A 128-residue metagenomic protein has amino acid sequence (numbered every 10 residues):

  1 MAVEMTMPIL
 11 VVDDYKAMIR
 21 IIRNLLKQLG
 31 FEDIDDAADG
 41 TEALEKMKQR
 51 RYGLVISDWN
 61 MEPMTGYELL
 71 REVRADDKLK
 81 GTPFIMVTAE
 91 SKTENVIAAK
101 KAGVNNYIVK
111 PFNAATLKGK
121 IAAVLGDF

Functional and structural regions predicted by a protein language model:
K16-D35: Two-component/phosphorelay signaling modules centered on CheY-like receiver
R23, E68, S91-N106: Alpha4 helix (beta4-alpha4-beta5 surface) of REC/receiver domains from two-component response regulators
D36-E45, G66: Helix N-cap/capping motif at the beta->alpha junctions
E45, Y67-K80: Short amphipathic alpha-helix used as the core "switch/output" element in two-component signaling
R51-I56: Active-site beta3 strand of CheY-like receiver
M61: Receiver (REC) domain active-site loop signature in two-component systems and cognate sites in sensor histidine kinases
F112-I121: C-terminal output helix
